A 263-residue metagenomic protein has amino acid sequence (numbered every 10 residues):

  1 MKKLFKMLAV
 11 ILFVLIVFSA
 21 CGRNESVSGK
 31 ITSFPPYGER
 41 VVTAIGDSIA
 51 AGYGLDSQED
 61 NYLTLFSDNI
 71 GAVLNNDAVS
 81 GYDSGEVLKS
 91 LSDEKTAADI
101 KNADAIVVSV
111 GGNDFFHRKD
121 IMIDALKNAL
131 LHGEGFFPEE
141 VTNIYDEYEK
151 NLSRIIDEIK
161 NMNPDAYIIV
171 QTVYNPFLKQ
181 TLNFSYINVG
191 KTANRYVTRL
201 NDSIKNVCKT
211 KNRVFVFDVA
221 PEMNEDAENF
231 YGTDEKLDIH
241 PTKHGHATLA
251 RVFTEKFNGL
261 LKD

Functional and structural regions predicted by a protein language model:
M1-K6: Positively charged n-region of N-terminal signal peptides that target proteins for export
V17-A20: C-terminal motif of bacterial Sec signal peptides marking the signal peptidase cleavage site
E25-S80, T96-A98: Serine-esterase "nucleophile elbow" of acetyl-processing enzymes
G29-Y37, V87-I106, R154-D165: Short amphipathic alpha-helices and their capping/turn segments at secondary-structure boundaries
V41-G46, L74-A78, D104-S109, Y167-T172 (+1 more regions): Structural recognition of the beta-strand scaffold that forms the well-ordered cores of secreted hydrolase catalytic
S48-A51, V79-G85, G112-F116, Y174-L178 (+1 more regions): Solvent-exposed loop/turn segments at secondary-structure junctions within structured extracellular/periplasmic domains
L88-Y145: Oxyanion-hole/transition-state-stabilizing segment in secreted/luminal serine hydrolases and related acyltransferases
V173-D263: Catalytic His-Asp segment of secreted/periplasmic serine-dependent ester chemistry enzymes
